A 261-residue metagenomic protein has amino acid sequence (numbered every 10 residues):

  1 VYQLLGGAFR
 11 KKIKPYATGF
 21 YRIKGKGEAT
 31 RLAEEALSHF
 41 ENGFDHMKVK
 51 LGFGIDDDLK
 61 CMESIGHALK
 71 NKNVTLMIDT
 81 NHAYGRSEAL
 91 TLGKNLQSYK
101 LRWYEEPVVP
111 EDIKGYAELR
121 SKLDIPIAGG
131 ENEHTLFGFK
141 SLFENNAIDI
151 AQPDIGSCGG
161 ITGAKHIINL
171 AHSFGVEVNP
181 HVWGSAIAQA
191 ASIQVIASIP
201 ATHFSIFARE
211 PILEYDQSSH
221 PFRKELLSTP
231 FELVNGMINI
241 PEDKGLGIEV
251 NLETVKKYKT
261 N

Functional and structural regions predicted by a protein language model:
V1-L76, N81-A83, S87-L90, K94-S98 (+1 more regions): N-terminal capping/lid subdomain adjacent to the active-site entrance of alpha/beta enzymes
A17-G19, V49-L51, I78-H82, E105-V108 (+3 more regions): A cross-domain feature marking catalytic cores of carbohydrate-active enzymes and several ubiquitous metabolic/repair
G27-A29, F53-K70, Y84-E88, P107-R120 (+2 more regions): Active-site-adjacent beta->alpha loops and helix N-cap segments on the catalytic face of soluble alpha/beta enzymes
M47, D79, Y104, L142 (+3 more regions): Conserved, mostly hydrophobic/aromatic
K94, K100, E111-A128, E133-M237: Shared catalytic-loop signature of beta/alpha-barrel
